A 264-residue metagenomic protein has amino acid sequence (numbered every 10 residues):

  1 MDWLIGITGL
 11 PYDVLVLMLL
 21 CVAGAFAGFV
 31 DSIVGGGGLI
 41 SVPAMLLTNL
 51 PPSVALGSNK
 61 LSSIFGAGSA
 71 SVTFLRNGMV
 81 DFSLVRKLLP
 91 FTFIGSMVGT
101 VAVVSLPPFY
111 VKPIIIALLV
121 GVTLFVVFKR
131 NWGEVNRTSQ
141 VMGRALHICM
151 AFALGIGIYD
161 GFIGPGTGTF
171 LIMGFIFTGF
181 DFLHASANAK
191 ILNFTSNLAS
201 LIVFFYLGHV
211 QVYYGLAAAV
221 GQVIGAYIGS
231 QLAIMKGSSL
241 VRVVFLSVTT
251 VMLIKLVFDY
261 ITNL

Functional and structural regions predicted by a protein language model:
D2-P51, N136-S186, L216: Selected transmembrane alpha-helices and immediately adjacent juxtamembrane segments of polytopic inner-membrane
L17, K60, I115-L119, T123 (+3 more regions): Residues within membrane-spanning alpha-helices of integral membrane proteins, especially the hydrophobic core/packing
C21, A25, F29, K60 (+10 more regions): Residue-level signature of the transmembrane alpha-helical core of multi-pass small-molecule transporters
L50-N59, S83-K87, G179-K190: Membrane-interface alpha-helices at helix entry/exit sites of multi-pass transporters
G57-P113, A117, N197-S247: Selective hydrophobic functional segments
G68-M79, I116-V141, V251-L264: Transmembrane helix exit motif
G155-P165, S200, F205, L253-L264: Hydrophobic alpha-helical transmembrane segments in multi-pass integral membrane proteins
